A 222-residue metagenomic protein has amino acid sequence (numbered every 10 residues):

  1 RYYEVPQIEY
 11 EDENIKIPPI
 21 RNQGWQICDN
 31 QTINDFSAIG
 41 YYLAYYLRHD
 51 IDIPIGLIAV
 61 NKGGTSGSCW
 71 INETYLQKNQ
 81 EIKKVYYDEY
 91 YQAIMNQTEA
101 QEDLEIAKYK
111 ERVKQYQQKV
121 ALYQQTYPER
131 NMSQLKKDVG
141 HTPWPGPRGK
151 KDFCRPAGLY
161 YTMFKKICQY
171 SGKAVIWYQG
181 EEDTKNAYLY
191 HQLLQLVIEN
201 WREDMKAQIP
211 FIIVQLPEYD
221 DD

Functional and structural regions predicted by a protein language model:
R1-D222: Cell-envelope and extracellular/periplasmic
